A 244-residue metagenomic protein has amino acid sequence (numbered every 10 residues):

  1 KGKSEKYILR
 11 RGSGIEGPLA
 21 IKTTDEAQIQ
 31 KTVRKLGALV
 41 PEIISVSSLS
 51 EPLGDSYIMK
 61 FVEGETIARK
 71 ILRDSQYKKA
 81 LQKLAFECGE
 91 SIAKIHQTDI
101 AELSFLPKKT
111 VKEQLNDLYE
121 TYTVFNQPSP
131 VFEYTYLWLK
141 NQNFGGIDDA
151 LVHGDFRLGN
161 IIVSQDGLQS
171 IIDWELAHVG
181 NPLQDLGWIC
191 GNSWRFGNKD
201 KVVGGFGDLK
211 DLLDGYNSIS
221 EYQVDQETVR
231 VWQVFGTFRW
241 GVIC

Functional and structural regions predicted by a protein language model:
K1-S4, S164, L186: Active-site beta-strand termini and strand-to-loop segments that position acidic
G2-D148: ATP-binding pocket architecture of kinase catalytic cores
L106, Q223-F235: All-alpha amphipathic helical-bundle segments outside canonical DNA-binding/catalytic cores that form hydrophobic
D149-L151, Q169: Conserved protein kinase catalytic-loop anchor
L151-H153, L158: Catalytic-loop of the protein kinase fold
I172-A177: Activation of the activation-loop gatekeeper triad in protein kinase-fold domains
D185-E221, F235-C244: Active-site activation/catalytic loop segments of kinase-like enzymes and analogous catalytic loops in related
